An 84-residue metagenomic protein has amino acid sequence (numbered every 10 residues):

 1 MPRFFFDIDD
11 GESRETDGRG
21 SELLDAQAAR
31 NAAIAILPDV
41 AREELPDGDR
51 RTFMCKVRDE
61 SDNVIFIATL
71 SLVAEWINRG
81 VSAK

Functional and structural regions predicted by a protein language model:
M1, L24-A28, D59-N63: A short, structured loop/turn motif at beta-sheet edges
M1-T16: Short aromatic-glycine-(Arg/Gly/Cys) micro-motifs in beta-strand/loop hairpins
P2-F4, R19, D49-F53: A generic structural signal for short beta-strands and their flanking turns/coil linkers
R14, P46-D49: Short loop/turn motifs at secondary-structure junctions and domain boundaries
T16-L24: A short, exposed loop/beta-hairpin motif centered on an aromatic-Gly-Thr core
E22, R42, S82: Long, contiguous binding/interaction regions
R30-E43: Charged, amphipathic alpha-helical segments
G48-A83: C-terminal structural segments of small proteins and small subunits
